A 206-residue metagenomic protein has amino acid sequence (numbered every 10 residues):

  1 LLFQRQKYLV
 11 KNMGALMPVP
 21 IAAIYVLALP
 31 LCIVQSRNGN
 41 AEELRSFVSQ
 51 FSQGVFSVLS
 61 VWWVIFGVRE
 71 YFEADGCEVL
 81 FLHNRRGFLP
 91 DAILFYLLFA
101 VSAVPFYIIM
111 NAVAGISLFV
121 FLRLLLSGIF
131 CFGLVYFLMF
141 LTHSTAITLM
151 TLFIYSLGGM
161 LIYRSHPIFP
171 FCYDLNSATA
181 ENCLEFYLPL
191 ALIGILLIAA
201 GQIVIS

Functional and structural regions predicted by a protein language model:
L1-A22, L138: Aromatic- and glycine-rich beta-strand/loop motifs that create alpha-glucan
Q6-G14, F88-I93, L97: Interfacial transmembrane-helix starts/ends
L16-V19, Q50-G54, Y187-L188: Alpha-helical transmembrane segments of integral membrane proteins
V19-L31: The first (N-terminal) embedded transmembrane alpha-helix
P30-E70, P90-L152: Secretory targeting signals
I33-E42, T142, A146-S206: Terminal transmembrane helical anchor/hairpin motif
E73-E78, S206: Cytoplasmic membrane-interface regions of multi-pass membrane proteins
V79-G87: Short helix-to-coil transition segments within interhelical loops that connect adjacent transmembrane helices
